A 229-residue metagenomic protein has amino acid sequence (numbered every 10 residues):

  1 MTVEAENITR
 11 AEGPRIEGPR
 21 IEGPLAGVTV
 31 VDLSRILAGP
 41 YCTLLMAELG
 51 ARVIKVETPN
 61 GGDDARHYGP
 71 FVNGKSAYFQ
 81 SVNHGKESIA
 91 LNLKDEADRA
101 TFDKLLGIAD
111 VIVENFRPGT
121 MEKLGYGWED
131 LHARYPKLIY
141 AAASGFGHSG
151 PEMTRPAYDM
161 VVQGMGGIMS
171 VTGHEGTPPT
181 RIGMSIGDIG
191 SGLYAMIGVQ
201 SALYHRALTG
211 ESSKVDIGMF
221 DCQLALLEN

Functional and structural regions predicted by a protein language model:
M1-K214, M219: N-terminal helix-loop segment corresponding to the beta1-alpha1 unit of nucleotide/adenylate-binding folds
L224-N229: Active-site-adjacent elements of ketosynthase-type condensing enzymes
